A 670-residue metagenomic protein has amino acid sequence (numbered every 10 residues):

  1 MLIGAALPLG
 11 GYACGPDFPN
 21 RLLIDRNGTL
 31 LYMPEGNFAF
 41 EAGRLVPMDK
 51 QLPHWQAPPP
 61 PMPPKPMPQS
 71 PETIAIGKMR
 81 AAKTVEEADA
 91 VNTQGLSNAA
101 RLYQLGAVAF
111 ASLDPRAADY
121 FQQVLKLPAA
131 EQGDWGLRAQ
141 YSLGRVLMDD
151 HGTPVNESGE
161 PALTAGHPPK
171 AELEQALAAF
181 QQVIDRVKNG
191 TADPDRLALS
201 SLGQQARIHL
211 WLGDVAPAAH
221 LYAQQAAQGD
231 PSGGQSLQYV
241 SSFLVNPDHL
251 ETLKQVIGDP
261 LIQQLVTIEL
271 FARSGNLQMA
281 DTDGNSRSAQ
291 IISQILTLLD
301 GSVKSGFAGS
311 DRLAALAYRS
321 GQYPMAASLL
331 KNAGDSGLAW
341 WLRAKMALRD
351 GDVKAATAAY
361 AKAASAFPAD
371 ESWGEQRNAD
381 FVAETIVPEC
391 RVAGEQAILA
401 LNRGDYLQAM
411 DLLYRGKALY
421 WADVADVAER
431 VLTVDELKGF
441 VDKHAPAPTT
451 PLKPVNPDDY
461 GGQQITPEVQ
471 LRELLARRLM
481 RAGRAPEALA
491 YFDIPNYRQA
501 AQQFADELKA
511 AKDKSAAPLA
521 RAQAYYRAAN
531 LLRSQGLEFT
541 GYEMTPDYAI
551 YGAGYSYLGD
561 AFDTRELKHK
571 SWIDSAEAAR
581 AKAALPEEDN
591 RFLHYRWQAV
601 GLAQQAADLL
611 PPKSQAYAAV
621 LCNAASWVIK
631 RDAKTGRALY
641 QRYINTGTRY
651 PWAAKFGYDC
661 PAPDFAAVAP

Functional and structural regions predicted by a protein language model:
M1-P8: Bacterial N-terminal signal peptides
G11-Q123, P128-S142, D149-P670: Extracytoplasmic/secretory-pathway proteins
